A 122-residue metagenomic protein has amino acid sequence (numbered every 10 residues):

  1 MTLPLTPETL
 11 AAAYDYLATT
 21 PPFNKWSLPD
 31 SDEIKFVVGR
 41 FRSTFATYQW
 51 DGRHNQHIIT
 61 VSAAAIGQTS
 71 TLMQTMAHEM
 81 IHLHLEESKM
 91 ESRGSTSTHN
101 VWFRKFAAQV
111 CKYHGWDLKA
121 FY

Functional and structural regions predicted by a protein language model:
M1-Q74, L83-Y122: Active-site-proximal or metal-binding-adjacent scaffold patches in catalytic folds
E79: Walker B catalytic acidic pair
